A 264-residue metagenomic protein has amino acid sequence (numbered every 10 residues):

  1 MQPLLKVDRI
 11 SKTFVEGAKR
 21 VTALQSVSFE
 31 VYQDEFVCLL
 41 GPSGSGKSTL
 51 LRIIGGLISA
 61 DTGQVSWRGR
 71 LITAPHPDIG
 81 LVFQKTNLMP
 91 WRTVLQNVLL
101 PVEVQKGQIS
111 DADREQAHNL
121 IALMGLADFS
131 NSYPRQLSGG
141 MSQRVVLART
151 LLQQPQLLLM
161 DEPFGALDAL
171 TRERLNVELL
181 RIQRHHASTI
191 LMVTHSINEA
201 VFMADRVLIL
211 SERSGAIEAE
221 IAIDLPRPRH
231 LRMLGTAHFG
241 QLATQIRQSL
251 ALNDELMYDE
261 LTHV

Functional and structural regions predicted by a protein language model:
L40-P42: The feature captures the beta-strand-to-loop junction immediately N-terminal to the Walker
G55: Helix-to-loop junction immediately C-terminal to a conserved catalytic motif
G63-P75: Conserved ABC transporter NBD signature motif
L95-E103, R114, A222: Short helical segment in ABC ATPase nucleotide-binding domains corresponding to the A-loop/adjacent helical element
S110-F129, R181: Conserved ABC ATPase "signature" region
S132-R135, Q153: Conserved signature/switch motifs of ABC ATPase nucleotide-binding domains
L147: Hydrophobic anchor residue at the start of the ABC signature
L158-D161: Catalytic Walker B motif of ABC-type/P-loop ATPase nucleotide-binding domains
